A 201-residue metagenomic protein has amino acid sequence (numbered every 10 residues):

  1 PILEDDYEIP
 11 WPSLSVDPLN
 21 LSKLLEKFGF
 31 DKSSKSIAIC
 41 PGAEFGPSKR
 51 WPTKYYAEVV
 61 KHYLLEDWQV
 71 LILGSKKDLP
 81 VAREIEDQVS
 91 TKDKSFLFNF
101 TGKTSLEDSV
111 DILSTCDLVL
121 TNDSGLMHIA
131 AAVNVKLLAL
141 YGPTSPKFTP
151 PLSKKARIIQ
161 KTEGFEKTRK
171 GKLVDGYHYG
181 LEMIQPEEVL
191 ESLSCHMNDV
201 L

Functional and structural regions predicted by a protein language model:
P1-L24, S153-L201: Leloir-type glycosyltransferase catalytic cores
P1-S48, E86: Mid-sequence helix-capping/hinge segment at a functional interface
L24-F28, V59, I112, S192: CheY-like receiver
P41, D123-S124, G142-P143, T162-E163: Short secondary-structure boundary segments
P47-S48, P80, I129, F148: Glycine/Thr-rich phosphate-binding loops of Rossmann-like dinucleotide-binding domains
K49-P52, E182: Short, conserved glycine- and acidic-residue-centered signature motifs in active-site or ligand-binding loops
T53-G142: Donor-binding and catalytic core of enzymes assembling or modifying cell-surface/extracellular glycoconjugates
V133-K161: Gly/Pro- and small hydrophobic-enriched strand-loop and loop-to-helix capping segments that sit at the rims
